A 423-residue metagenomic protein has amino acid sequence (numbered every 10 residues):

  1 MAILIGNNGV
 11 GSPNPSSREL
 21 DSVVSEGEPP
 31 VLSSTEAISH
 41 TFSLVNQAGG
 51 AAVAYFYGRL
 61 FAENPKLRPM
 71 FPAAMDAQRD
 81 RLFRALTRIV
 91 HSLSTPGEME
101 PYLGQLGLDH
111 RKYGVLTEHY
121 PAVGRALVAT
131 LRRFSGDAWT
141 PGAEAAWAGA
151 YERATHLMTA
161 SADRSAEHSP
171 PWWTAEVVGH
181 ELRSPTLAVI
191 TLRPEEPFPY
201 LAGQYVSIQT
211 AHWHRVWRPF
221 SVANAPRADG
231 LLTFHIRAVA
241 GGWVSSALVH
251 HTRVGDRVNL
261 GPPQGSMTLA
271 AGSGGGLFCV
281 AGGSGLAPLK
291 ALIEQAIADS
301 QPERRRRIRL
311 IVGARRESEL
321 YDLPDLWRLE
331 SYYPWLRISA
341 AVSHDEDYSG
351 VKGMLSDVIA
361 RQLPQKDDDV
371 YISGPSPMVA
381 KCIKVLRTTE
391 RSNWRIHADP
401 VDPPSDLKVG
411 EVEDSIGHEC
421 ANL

Functional and structural regions predicted by a protein language model:
M1-L32, E411-L423: Actinobacteria-biased recognition of intrinsically disordered, low-complexity terminal regions
A2-N8, V23-W172: Globin-like tetrapyrrole-binding proteins
G97, R309-L423: Reductase modules of NAD(P)H-dependent flavoproteins
H168-R257, P263, G275, A314-R316 (+1 more regions): Ferredoxin-reductase
G203, G285, P375: Short, conserved phosphate/pyrophosphate- and ester-handling motifs at nucleotide-, phospho-/glycolipid
A271-G275, Q365-D367: Short helix-loop-beta connector
C279, S284-A298: Phosphate-binding glycine-rich loops and their immediate beta-loop-alpha structural context
